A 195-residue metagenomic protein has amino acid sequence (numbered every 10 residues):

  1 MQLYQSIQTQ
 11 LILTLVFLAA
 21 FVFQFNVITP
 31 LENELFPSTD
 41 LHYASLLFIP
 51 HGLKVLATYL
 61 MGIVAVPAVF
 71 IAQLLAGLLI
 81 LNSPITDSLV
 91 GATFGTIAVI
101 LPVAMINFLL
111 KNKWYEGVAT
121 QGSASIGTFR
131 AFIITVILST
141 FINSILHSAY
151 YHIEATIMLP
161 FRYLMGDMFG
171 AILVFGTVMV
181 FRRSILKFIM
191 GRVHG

Functional and structural regions predicted by a protein language model:
Y4-T14, L18, V22-V55, L81-G195: Membrane-embedded alpha-helical hairpins and interfacial helices in multi-pass inner-membrane proteins
A65-A76: Central hydrophobic cores of alpha-helical transmembrane segments in multi-pass integral membrane proteins
